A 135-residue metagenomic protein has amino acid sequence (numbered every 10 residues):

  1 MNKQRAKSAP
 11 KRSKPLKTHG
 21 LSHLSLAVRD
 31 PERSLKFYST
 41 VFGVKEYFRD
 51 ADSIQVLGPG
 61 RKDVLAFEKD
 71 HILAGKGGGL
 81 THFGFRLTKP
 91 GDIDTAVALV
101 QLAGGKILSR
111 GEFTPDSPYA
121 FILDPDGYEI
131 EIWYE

Functional and structural regions predicted by a protein language model:
M1-K17, V97-E135: Vicinal oxygen chelate
N2-E32, K62, F83: N-terminal beta-strand motif that seeds the catalytic metal site of vicinal oxygen chelate
P10-K14, E68-L73: Short beta-strand/turn micro-motifs at beta-sheet edges
H19, S25-E68: Core segments of cupin and vicinal oxygen chelate
G20-R29, G75-L99, P118-L123: Vicinal oxygen chelate
S34, Y38, I93, V100: Hydrophobic pocket/interface hotspot
D52, K69-D70, F113, E135: Residue-level structural signal for beta-strand termini and adjacent loop
V64-L65, A74-K76: Short, charge-rich, low-complexity interaction segments located in flexible loops at or near secondary-structure
